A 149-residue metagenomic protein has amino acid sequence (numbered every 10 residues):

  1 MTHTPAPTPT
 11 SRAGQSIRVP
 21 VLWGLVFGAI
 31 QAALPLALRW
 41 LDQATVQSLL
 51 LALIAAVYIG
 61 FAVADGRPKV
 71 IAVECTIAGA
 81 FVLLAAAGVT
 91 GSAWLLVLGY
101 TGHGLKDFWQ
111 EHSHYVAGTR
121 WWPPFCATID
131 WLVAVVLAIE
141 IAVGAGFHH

Functional and structural regions predicted by a protein language model:
P7-P9, A56-K69, L105-V116: C-terminal ends of transmembrane helices
P9-L25: N-terminal membrane topogenic signal
G24-R39, L53, I59, L137-E140: Membrane-embedded alpha-helical segments in integral membrane proteins
A33-L41, I59-D65, F81-T90: Hydrophobic alpha-helical transmembrane segments
A37-A52, G91-T101: Structural signature of hydrophobic alpha-helical transmembrane segments
L49, K69-A80, W121-A127: Cytoplasmic-side transmembrane-helix entry/capping segments in multi-pass membrane proteins
T90-T101, L105-W121: Membrane-helix boundary connector in multi-pass membrane proteins
V136-H149: Juxtamembrane boundary at the C-terminal end of a transmembrane helix
